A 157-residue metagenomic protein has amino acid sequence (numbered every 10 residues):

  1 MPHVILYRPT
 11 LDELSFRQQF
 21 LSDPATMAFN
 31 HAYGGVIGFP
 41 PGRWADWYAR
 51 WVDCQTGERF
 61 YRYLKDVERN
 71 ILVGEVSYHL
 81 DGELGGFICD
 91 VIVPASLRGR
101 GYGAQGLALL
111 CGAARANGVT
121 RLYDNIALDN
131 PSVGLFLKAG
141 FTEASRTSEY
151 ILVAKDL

Functional and structural regions predicted by a protein language model:
M1-A95, A113, A127-L128, A144-L152 (+1 more regions): GNAT-family acyltransferases
L97, G101-L109: Conserved acetyl-CoA pyrophosphate-binding loop and the N-cap/start of the following alpha-helix in GNAT-like
A104, A127-S145: Conserved active-site alpha-helix within GNAT-family acetyltransferase domains
L122-I126: Conserved hydrophobic beta-strand within the GNAT/NAT acetyltransferase core sheet that lines the active-site cleft
